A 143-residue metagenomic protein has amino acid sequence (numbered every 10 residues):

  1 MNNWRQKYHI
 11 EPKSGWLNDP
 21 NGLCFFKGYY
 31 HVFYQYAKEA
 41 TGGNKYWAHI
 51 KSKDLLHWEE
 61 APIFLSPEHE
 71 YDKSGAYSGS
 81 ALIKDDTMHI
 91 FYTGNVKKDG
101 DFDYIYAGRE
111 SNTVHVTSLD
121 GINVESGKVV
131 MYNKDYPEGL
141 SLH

Functional and structural regions predicted by a protein language model:
M1-H143: Beta-rich carbohydrate-recognition and catalytic domains
